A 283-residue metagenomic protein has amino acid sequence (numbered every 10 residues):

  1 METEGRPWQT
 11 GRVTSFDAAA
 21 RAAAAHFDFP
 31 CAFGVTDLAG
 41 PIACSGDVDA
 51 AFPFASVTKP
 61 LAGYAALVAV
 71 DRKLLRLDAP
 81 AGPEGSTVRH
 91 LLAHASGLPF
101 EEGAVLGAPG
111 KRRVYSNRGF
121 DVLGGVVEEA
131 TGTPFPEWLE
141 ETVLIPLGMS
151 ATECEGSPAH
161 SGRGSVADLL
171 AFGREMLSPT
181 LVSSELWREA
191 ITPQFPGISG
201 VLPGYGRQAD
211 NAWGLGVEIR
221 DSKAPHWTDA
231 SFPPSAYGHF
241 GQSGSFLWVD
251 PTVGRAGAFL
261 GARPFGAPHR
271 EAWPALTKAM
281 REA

Functional and structural regions predicted by a protein language model:
E2-S45, D49-P53, K111-R112, E128-T133 (+2 more regions): Catalytic loop of the DD-peptidase/beta-lactamase superfamily, centered on the K-T-G motif and neighboring
A19, L61-V68, E189: Residues within well-formed alpha-helices
F29, G34-V35, R89, A104-L106: N-terminal core-entry segment
A43-G46, E102-V105, R118: A short alpha-helix capping/helix-coil boundary motif
P53-V57, A69-V105, V114-Y115, E129-S161 (+2 more regions): Active-site helix/loop module of the DD-peptidase/beta-lactamase fold, centered on the serine-lysine SxxK catalytic
L61-Y64, R118-G125, A167-A171: Well-ordered alpha-helical segments within folded domains of soluble proteins
L67-A69, L123-E129, M176: Well-ordered alpha-helical scaffold segments within catalytic/enzyme domains
V68-V70, P251-T252: A generic beta-sheet turn/junction motif
